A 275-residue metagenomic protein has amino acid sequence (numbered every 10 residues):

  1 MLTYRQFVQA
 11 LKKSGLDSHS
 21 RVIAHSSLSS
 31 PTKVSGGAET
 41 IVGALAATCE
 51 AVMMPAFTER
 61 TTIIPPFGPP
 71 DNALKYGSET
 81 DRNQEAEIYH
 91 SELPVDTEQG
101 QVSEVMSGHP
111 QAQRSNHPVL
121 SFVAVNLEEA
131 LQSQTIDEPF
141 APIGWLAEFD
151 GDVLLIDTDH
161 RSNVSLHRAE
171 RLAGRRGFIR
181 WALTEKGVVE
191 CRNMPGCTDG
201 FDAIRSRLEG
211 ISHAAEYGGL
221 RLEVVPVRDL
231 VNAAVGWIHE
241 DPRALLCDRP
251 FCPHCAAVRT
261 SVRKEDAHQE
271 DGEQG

Functional and structural regions predicted by a protein language model:
M1-G275: N-terminal and secondary-structure boundary signal
